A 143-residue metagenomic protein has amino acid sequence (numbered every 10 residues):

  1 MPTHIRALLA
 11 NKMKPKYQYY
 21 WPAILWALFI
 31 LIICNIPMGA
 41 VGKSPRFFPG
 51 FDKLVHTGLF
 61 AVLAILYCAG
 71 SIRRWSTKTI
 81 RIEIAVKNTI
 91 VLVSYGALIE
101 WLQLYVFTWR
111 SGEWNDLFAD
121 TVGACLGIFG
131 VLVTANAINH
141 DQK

Functional and structural regions predicted by a protein language model:
P2-L117, T121-K143: Bulky hydrophobic segments
